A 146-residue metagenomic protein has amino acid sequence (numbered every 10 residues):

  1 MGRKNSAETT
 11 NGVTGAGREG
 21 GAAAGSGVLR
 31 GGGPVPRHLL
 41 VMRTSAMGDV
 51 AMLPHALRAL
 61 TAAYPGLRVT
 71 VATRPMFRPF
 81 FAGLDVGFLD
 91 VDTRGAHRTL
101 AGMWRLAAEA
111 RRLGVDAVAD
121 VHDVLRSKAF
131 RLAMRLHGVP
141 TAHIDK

Functional and structural regions predicted by a protein language model:
M1-K146: Catalytic machinery of carbohydrate-active enzymes, primarily nucleotide-sugar-dependent glycosyltransferases
